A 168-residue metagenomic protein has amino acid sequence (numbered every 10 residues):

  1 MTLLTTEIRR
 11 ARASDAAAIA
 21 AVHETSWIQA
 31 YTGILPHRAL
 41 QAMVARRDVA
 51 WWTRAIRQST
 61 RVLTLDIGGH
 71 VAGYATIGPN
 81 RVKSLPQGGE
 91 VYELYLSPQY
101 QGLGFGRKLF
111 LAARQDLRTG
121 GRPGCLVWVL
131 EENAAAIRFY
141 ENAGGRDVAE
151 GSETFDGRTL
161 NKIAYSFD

Functional and structural regions predicted by a protein language model:
T2, K162-D168: Terminal substrate-recognition subdomain of acyl/acetyltransferases
L3-T6, R10-A16, A21-Q99, R107-D116 (+3 more regions): Acetyl-CoA-dependent GNAT
V91-L94, C125-V129: Conserved hydrophobic beta-strand within the GNAT/NAT acetyltransferase core sheet that lines the active-site cleft
S97-Q99, L103, E131-E132: Active-site acidic-Proline motif in GNAT/NAT acetyltransferases
V127-I137, T154-T159: Conserved beta-strand-loop-alpha-helix junction that forms the acyl-donor binding cleft
Y140, G145: Conserved active-site tyrosine of GNAT-family acetyltransferases
